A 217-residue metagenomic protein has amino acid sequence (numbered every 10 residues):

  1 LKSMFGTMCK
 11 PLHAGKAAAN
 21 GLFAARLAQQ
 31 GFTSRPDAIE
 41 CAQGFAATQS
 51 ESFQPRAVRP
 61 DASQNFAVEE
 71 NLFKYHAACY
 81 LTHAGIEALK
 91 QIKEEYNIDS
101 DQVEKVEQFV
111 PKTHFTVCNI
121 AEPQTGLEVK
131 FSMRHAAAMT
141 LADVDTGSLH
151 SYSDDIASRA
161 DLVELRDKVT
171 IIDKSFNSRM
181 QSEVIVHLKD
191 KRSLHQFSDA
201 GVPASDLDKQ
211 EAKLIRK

Functional and structural regions predicted by a protein language model:
K2-F5, C9-A19, R26-K217: Terminal-appendage/accessory-domain detector
